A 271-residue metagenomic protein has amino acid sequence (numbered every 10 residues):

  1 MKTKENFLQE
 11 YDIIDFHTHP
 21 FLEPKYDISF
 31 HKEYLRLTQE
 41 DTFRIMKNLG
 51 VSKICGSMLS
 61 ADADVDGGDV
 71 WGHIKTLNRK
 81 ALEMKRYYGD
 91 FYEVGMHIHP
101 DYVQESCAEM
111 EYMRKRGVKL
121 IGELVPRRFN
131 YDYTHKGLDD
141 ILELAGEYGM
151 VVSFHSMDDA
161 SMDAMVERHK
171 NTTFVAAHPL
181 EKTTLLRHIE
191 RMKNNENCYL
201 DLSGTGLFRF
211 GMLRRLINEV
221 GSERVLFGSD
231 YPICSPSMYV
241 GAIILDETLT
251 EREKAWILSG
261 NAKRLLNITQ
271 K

Functional and structural regions predicted by a protein language model:
M1-P20, K25-K53, S222-R224, S237-K271: Mid-to-C-terminal alpha-helical segments outside catalytic/metal-binding sites
I14-T18, I54-G56, Y92-I98, I121-E123 (+4 more regions): Hydrophobic faces of well-ordered beta-strands that scaffold small-molecule active sites in alpha/beta enzyme cores
H17, M46, A81, M113 (+6 more regions): Conserved, mostly hydrophobic/aromatic
T18-H19, E40-D69, Y92-H97, K119-E123: Divalent metal-dependent hydrolysis catalytic cores, especially in the metallo-beta-lactamase
F21-E23, A61-V65, P100-Q104, R128-F129 (+4 more regions): Active-site environment of divalent metal-dependent phosphoester hydrolases
Y26-L35, D62-K75: Short, flexible/disordered intra-domain loops and linkers
D69-V151, L207: Active-site gating/metal-coordination segments in enzymes
K119, T134-L226: Catalytic pocket-lining loop regions of alpha/beta-barrel enzymes, especially the amidohydrolase/enolase/GH5 lineages
